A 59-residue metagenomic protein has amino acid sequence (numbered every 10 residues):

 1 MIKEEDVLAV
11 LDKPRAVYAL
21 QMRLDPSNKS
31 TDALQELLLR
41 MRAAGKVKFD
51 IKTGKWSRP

Functional and structural regions predicted by a protein language model:
M1-L8, T31: Short, leucine-enriched amphipathic alpha-helices that occur as contiguous helical runs
L8-V10, K55: Residue-level detection of beta-strand scaffold positions
V10-A19: Short capping segments at the starts of secondary-structure elements
Q21-T31: Short helix-coil junctions and helix-kink-helix linkers
Q35-L39: Short, hydrophobic-biased segments on the C-terminal half of alpha helices that form "recognition helices"
G45: Glycine-centered, phosphate/nucleic-acid-interacting loop/turn motifs that mediate DNA/RNA or nucleotide
F49-P59: Short, cationic-aromatic polyanion-contact patches
